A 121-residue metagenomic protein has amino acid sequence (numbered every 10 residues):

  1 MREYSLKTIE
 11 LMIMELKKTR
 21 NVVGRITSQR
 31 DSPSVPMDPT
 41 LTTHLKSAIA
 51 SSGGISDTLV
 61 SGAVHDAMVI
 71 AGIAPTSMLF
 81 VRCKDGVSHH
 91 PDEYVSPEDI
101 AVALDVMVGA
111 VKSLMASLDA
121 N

Functional and structural regions predicted by a protein language model:
M1, L11, V81-N121: His/Asp/Glu-rich mid-to-C-terminal helical/loop segments that flank catalytic regions of hydrolases
M1-R25: A glycine- and small/hydrophobic-rich beta-loop-beta segment that serves as a flexible "lid/hinge" or phosphate-binding
R2-L6, D57-L59, S88-H90: Extended hydrophobic-aromatic, low-complexity segments
E3-K7, P39-T43, E98: Generic alpha-helical secondary structure signal
M12-T19, A48-S52, A110-S117: Change "in soluble alpha/beta enzymes" to "in soluble alpha/beta proteins
K17, S28-P39, D66-I70, P97-D105 (+1 more regions): Noncatalytic linker/hinge segments flanking ATPase motor cores
V23, T27, D31-R82: Active-site-adjacent substrate-binding region of metalloamidase/peptidase-like peptide-processing proteins
